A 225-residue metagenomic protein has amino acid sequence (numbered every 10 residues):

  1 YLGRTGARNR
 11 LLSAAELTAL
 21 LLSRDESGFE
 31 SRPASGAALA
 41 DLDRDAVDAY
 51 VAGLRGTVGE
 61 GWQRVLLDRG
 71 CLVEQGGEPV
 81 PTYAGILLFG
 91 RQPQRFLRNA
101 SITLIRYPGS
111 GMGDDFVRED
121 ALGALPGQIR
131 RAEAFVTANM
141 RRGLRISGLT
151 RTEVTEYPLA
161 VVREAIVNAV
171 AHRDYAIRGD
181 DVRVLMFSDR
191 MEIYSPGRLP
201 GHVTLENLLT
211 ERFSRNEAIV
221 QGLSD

Functional and structural regions predicted by a protein language model:
L2-D180, V184-D225: Active-site helix-to-loop segments that bind/position phosphate- or nucleotide-bearing substrates and donors across
